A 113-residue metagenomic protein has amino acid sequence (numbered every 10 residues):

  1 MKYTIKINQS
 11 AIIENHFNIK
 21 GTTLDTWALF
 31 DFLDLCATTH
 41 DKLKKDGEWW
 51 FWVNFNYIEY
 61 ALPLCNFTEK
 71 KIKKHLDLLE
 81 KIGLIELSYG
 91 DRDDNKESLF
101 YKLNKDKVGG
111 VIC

Functional and structural regions predicted by a protein language model:
M1-Y60, E80, K105-G110: Short recognition helix of helix-turn-helix/winged-helix DNA-binding domains
A37-L99: Winged helix-turn-helix DNA-binding recognition segment
K96-I112: Long, intrinsically disordered, low-complexity Ser/Thr/Pro-rich regulatory/activation regions of nuclear proteins
